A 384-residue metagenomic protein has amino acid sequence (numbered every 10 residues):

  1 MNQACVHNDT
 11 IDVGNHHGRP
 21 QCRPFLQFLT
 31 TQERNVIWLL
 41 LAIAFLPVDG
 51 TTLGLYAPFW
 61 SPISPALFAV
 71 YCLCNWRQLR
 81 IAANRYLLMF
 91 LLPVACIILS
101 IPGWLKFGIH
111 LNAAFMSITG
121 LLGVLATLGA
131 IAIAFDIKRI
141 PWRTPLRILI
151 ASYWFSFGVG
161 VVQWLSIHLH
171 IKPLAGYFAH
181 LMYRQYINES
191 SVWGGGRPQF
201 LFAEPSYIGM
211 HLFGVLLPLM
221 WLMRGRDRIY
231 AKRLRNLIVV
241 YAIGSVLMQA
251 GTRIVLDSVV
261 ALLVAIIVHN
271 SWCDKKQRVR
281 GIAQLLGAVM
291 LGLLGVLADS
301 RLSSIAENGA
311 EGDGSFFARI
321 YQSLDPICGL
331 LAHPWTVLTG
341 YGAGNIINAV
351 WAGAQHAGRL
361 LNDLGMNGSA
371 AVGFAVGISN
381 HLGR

Functional and structural regions predicted by a protein language model:
G18-W38: N-terminal membrane topogenic signal
R34-T51, P65-A130: N-terminal hydrophobic segments of proteins, predominantly signal-anchor/transmembrane helices of inner/organellar
A44-T51, Q185-L201, Y321-Q322, N362-G383: Juxtamembrane membrane-water interface segments that cap and precede transmembrane helices
Y56-N75, S117-T127, I208-L216, D257-V264: Membrane-embedded alpha-helical segments of multi-pass membrane proteins, especially the transmembrane helices
I140-L149, Y230-N236, C273-G287: Membrane-interfacial entry segments at the cytosolic side of transmembrane helices
L146-A179, S190-G195, Q199-A250, V255-N270: Alpha-helical transmembrane segments of multi-pass inner-membrane proteins
G158, L165-I167, V264-G312, L331-A332: A membrane-periplasm/extracellular boundary helix in multi-pass inner-membrane enzymes that assemble envelope glycans
S304, G309-C328, P334-R384: Long extracytoplasmic/lumenal interhelical loops at the membrane interface of multi-pass membrane proteins
